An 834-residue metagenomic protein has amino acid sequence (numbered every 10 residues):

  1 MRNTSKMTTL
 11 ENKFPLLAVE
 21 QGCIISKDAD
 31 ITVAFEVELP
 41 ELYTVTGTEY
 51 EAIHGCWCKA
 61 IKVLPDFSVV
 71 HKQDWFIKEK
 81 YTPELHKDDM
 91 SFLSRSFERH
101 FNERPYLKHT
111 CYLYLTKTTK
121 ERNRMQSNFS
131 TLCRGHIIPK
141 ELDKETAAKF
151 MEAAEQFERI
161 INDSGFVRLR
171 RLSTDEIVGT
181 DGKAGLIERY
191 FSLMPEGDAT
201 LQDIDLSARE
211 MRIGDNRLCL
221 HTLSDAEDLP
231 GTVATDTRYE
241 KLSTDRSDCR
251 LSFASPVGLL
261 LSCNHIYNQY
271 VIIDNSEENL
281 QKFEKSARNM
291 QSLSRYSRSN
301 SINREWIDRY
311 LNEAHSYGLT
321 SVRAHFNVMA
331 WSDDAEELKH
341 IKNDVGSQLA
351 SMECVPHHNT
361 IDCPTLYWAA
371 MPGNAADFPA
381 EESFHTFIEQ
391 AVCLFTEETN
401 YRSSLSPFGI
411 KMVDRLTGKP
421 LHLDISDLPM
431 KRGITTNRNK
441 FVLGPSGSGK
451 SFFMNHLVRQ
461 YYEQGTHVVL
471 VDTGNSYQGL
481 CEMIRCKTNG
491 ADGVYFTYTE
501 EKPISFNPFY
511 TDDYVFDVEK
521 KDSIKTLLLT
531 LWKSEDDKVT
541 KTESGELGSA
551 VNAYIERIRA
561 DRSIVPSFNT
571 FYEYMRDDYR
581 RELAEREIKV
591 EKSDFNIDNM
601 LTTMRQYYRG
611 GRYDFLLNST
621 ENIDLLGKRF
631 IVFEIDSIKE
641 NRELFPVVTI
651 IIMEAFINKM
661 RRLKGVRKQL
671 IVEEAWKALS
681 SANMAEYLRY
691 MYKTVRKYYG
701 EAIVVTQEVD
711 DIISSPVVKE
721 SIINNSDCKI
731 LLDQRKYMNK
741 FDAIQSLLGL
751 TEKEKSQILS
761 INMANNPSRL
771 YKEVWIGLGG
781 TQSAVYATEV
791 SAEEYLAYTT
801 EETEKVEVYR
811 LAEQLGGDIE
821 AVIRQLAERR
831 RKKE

Functional and structural regions predicted by a protein language model:
M1-E398: Extended, folded cores of ATP/NTP-driven motor/assembly subunits in large transport and secretion machines
C23-A29, N102-L107, S316-S321, V413-R415 (+3 more regions): Short glycine/proline-enriched loop/turn "hinge" motifs that connect secondary-structure elements and lie
I31, H109-C111, H467, R629 (+1 more regions): The start of beta-strands in P-loop NTPase/AAA+ ATPase cores
G47, E51-V63, L261-S262, C354-V355 (+9 more regions): P-loop NTPase motor domains
L85-M90, S127-L132, G373-A376, M483-T488 (+5 more regions): Short secondary-structure boundary/capping segments
H100, V515-T570, P716-E834: P-loop NTPase motor core of the ASCE superfamily
L132-I160, M352, G444-G449, A797-V822: Short, cationic low-complexity segments
S426-S448, F452-R459, V468-Y477, V494-K502 (+2 more regions): Conserved P-loop NTPase motor cores
